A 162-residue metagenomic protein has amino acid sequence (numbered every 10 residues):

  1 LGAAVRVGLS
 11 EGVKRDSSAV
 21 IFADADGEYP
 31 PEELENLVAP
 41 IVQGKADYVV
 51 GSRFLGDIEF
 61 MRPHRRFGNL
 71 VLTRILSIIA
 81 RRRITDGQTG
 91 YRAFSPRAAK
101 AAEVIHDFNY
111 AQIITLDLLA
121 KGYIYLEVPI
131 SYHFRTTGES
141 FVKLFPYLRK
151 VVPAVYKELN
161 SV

Functional and structural regions predicted by a protein language model:
L1-K14, P31-F108, F134-V151, Y156: Acceptor/aglycone-binding surface of glycosyltransferases and processive sugar-polymer synthases
S17-D26: Short beta-strand-to-loop acidic/aromatic patch adjacent to the donor-nucleotide binding site
S17-S18, K45-A46, Y123: Short, high-confidence coil segments that cap the C-terminus of an alpha-helix and link into the following beta-strand
F22, G51, V128: Short beta-strand and adjacent tight-turn residues that come in two discontinuous sequence segments and form the edges
G27, R53, I130: Active-site loop/turn elements of alpha/beta-hydrolase fold enzymes, especially the short glycine-/histidine-rich
R83, I105-H106, L116-H133: Catalytic donor-sugar/metal-binding loop of nucleotide-sugar-dependent glycosyltransferases
I113: Cell-envelope/extracellular polymer assembly enzymes that use nucleotide-activated donors
